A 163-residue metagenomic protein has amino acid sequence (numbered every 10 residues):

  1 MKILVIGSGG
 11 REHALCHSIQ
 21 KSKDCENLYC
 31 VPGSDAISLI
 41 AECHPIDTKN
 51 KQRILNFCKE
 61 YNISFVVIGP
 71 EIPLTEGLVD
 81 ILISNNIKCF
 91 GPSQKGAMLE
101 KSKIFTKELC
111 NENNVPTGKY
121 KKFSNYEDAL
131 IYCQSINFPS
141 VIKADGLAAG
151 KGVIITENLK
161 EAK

Functional and structural regions predicted by a protein language model:
M1-Q94: ATP-binding N-terminal substructure of ATP-dependent carboxylate-amine bond-forming enzymes
L4-V5, L99-K163: Active-site nucleotide/adenylate-binding loops and adjacent lid/helix of ATP-dependent enzymes
